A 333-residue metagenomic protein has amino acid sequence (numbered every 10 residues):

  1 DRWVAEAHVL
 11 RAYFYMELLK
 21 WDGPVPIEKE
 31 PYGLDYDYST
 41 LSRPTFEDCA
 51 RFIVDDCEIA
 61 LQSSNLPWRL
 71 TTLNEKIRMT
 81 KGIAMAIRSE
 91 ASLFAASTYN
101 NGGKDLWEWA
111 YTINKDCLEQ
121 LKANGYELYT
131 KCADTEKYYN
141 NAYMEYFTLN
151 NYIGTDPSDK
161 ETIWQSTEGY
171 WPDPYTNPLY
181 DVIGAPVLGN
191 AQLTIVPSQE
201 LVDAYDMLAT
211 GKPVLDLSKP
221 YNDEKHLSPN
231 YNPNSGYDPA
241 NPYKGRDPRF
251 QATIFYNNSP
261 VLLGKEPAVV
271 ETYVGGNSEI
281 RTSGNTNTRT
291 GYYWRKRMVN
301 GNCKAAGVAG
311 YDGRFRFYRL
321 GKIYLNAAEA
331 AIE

Functional and structural regions predicted by a protein language model:
D1-V196, C303-L320, E333: Structured, solvent-exposed acidic/aromatic patches
K29-Y32, L70, A209, I254 (+1 more regions): Solvent-exposed, flexible loop/coil residues
N65, K104-L106, N140-Y143, E161 (+6 more regions): Intrinsically disordered regions, especially transient/low-confidence alpha-helical propensity segments and coil-helix
Y126-Y152, Q192-N234, I280-G284: Charged, glycine/proline-rich intrinsically disordered loops and linkers
T167, A204, L208, T253: Residues that form generic nucleotide/phosphate-binding pockets
P220-R319: Flexible, polar/acidic helix-loop-strand segments at domain edges
A328: Active-site-proximal region of nucleotide-activated glycan assembly enzymes, centered on histidine/acidic-rich loops
